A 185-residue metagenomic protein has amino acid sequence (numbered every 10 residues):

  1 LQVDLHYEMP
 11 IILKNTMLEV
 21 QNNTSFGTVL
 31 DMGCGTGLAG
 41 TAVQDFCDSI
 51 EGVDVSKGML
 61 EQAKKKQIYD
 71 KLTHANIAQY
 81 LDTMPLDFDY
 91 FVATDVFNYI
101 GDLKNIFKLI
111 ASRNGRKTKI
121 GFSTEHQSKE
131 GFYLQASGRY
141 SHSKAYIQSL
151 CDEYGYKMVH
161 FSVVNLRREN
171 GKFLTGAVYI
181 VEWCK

Functional and structural regions predicted by a protein language model:
L1-N15: Conserved SAM-binding loop and adjacent beta-strand
T28-L30, C34-Y80: Class I SAM-dependent methyltransferase SAM/SAH-binding core
V92: A conserved beta-strand element that flanks and buttresses the S-adenosyl-L-methionine
K104-K117: A short glycine-rich, Lys/Arg-flanked "PGG" loop and its adjoining helix->strand segment in the class I
K117-E125: Conserved beta-strand signature within the Rossmann-like core of class I S-adenosyl-L-methionine
E130-A145: Acceptor-substrate binding/catalytic loop of class I
Y156-L166: Conserved S-adenosyl-L-methionine
L166-K185: Core SAM-dependent methyltransferase catalytic element
